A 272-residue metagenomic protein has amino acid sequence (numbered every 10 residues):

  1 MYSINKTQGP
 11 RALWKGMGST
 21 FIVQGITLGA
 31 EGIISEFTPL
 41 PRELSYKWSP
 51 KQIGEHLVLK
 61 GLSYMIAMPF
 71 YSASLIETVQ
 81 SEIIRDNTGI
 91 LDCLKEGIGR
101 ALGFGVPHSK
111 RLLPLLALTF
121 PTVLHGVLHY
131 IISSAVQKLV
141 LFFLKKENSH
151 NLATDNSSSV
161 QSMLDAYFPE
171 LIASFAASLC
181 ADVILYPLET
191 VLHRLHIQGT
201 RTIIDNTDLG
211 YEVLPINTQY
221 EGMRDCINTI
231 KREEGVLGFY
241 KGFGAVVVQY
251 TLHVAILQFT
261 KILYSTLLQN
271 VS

Functional and structural regions predicted by a protein language model:
M1-K6, L94-V106, G222-F239: A short amphipathic helical element positioned immediately N-terminal to and/or at the very start of a transmembrane
M1-R42: General structural concept
N5-A12, F21, A73-L75, R232-G238 (+2 more regions): Short loop/beta submotifs within extracellular cysteine-rich repeat domains
L13, K110-L115, T119, V236-F243: Interfacial aromatic "cap" segments that immediately flank transmembrane helices in multipass membrane proteins
M17, L195, F243: Residues that form ligand- and interface-recognition hot spots within folded domains
F21-G25, V123, V247-T251: Selective transmembrane-helix segments that form parts of the transport pathway or gating/packing helices in multipass
I33-A67, S72-L116, F120, L124-T218 (+2 more regions): Flexible extramembrane linkers and terminal tails adjacent to transmembrane helices in organellar membrane proteins
A181, C226-Y264: C-terminal, well-structured subdomains that either form a transmembrane helix-short loop-helix hairpin in multi-pass
